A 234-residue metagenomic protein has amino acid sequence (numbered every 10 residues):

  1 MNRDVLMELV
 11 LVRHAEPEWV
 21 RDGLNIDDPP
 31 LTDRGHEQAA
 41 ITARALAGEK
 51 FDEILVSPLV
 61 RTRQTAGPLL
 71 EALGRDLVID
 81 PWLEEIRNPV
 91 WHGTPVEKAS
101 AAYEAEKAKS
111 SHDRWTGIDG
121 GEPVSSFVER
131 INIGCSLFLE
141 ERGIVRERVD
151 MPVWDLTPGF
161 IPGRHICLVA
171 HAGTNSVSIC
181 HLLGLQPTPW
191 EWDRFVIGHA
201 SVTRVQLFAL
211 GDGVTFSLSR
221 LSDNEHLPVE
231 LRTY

Functional and structural regions predicted by a protein language model:
M1-M7, I86-K98, W154-R164, C180-Y234: Acidic, low-complexity terminal tails and accessory targeting/binding regions of phosphate-metabolizing enzymes
R3, E8, V12-I79, S125-V128: Active-site-proximal alpha-helix that buttresses catalytic centers in soluble enzyme cores
V5, K50-W82, A105-K107, Q206-Y234: Conserved histidine-centered catalytic loops in small-molecule metabolism enzymes
A15, A172, D223-N224: Active-site metal-binding loops of divalent metal-dependent hydrolases
P30, E71-E140, Y234: Phosphate-handling substructures
F51-P58, I79, R146-M151, L156-T157 (+1 more regions): Short glycine-rich phosphate-binding loop at a beta-alpha junction
L137, I166-G173: His/acidic metal-ligating clusters that form di-metal
A172-S176, S201: GST superfamily/GST-like fold recognition
